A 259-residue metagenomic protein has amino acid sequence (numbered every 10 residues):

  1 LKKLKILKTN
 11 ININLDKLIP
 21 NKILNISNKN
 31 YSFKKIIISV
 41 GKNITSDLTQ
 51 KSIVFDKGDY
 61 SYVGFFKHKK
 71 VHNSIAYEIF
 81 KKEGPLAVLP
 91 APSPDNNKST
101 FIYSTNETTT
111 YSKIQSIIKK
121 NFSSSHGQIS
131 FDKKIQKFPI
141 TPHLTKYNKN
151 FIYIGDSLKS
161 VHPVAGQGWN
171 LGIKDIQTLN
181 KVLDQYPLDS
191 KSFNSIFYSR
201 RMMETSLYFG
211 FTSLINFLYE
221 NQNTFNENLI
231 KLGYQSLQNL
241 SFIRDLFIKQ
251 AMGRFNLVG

Functional and structural regions predicted by a protein language model:
K2-K8: A structural motif corresponding to the C-terminal end of an alpha-helix and its immediate exit/capping segment
L7, I37, Y62, I152-I154: Hydrophobic/aromatic beta-strand patches that form the interior of the parallel beta-sheet core in alpha/beta enzyme
K8-I23: A conserved short coil-to-beta-strand element within the FAD-binding core of flavoproteins
I19-L24, P85-L86, N96-S99, I152: Hydrophobic residues embedded in beta-strands of well-ordered beta-sheets
I26-K35: Core beta-strand elements of the Rossmann-like FAD/NAD(P) dinucleotide-binding domain in flavoenzyme oxidoreductases
S39-K133: Conserved FAD-binding catalytic core of PHBH/FMO-like flavoproteins
T109-K191: FAD/FMN-dependent oxidoreductases across multiple families
S123-S124, K181-G259: C-terminal helical "tail/cap" subdomain of flavin- and related membrane-associated enzymes
